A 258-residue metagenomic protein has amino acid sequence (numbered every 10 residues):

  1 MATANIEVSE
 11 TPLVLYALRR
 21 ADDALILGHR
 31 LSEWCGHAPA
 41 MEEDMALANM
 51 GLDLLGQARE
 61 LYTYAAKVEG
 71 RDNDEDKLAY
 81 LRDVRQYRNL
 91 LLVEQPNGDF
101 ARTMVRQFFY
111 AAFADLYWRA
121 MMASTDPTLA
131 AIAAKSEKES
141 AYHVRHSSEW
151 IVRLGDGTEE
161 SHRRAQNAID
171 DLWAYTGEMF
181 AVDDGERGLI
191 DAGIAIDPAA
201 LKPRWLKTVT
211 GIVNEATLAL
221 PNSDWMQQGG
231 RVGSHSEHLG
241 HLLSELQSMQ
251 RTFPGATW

Functional and structural regions predicted by a protein language model:
A2-L15, L81-Q107, G157-T158, L172-A195: Acidic/His metal-coordination segments adjacent to aromatic residues that form catalytic metal sites in metalloenzymes
P12-A17, A38-Q57, T103, T128-S140: Alpha-helical scaffold segments that form or flank carboxylate-/histidine-based iron centers
D23-L31, Q57, L61, Y110-Y117 (+2 more regions): Amphipathic, well-ordered alpha-helical segments in soluble domains
L27-N49, A114-L129: Helix-loop segments that flank and shape redox-cofactor active sites
G51-L81, S148-W150: Conserved alpha-helical segments that form or flank metal/cofactor-binding pockets of metalloenzymes
L92-H146: Internal, conserved structured core segments that host functional sites
T128-D191: A contiguous pocket-lining binding segment that forms or flanks enzyme active sites
R163-W258: Extended, helix-rich structural scaffolds rather than catalytic motifs
